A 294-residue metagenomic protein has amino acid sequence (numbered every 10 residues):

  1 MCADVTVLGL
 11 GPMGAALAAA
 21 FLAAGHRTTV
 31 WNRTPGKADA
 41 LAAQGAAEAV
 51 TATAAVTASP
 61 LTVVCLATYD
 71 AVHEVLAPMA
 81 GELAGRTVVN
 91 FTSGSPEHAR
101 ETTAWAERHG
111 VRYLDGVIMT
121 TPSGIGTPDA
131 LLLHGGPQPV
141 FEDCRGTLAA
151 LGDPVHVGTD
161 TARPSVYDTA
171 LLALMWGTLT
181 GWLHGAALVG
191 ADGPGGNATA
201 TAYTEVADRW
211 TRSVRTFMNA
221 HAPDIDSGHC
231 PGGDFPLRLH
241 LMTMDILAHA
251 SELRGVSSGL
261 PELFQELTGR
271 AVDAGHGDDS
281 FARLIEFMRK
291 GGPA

Functional and structural regions predicted by a protein language model:
M1-V64: NAD(P)+-binding Rossmann beta1-loop-alpha1 motif at the extreme N-terminus of oxidoreductases
V5-V7, V88, Y113-D115: Short glycine-aspartate micro-motif
F21, L41-A42, A106, L148 (+2 more regions): A generic structural signal for well-ordered alpha-helical segments
T28, E48, R112-L114, V155 (+1 more regions): Hydrophobic beta-strand scaffold residues
T53-R112: Rossmann-fold NAD(P) dinucleotide-binding segment
S93-A173: Rossmann-fold dinucleotide-binding core
P164-L263, L267-G291: Helical "substrate-binding/catalytic lid" subdomain of Rossmann-like NAD(P)-dependent dehydrogenases/reductases
